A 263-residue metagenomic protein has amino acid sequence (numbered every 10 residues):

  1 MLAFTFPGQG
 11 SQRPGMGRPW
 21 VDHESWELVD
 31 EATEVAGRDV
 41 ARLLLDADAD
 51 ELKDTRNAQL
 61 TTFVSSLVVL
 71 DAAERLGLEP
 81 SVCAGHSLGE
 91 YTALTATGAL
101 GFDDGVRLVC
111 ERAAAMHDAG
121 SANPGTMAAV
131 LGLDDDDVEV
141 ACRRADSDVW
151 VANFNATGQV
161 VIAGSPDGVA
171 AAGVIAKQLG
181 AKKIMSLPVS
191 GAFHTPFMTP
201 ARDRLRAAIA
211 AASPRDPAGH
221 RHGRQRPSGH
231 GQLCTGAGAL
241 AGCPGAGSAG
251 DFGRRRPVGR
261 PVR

Functional and structural regions predicted by a protein language model:
M1-V138, K183, L187-P188, F252-R263: FabD-like malonyl-/acyl-CoA
Q9-S11, A36, T97-G236: Alpha/beta catalytic cores of group-transfer enzymes, especially the acyltransferase/condensing modules of polyketide
V21, L45, R143, K177 (+2 more regions): Alpha-helix boundary recognition
S25-W26, M198, R202, P244: A structural signal for well-ordered alpha-helical scaffolds and beta->alpha junctions
A47-D48, D54, S165, G229-H230 (+1 more regions): Alpha-helix initiation/capping motif
A218, P227-H230, T235-F252, P257-V262: Acidic, proline/serine/threonine- and glycine-rich low-complexity intrinsically disordered segments
